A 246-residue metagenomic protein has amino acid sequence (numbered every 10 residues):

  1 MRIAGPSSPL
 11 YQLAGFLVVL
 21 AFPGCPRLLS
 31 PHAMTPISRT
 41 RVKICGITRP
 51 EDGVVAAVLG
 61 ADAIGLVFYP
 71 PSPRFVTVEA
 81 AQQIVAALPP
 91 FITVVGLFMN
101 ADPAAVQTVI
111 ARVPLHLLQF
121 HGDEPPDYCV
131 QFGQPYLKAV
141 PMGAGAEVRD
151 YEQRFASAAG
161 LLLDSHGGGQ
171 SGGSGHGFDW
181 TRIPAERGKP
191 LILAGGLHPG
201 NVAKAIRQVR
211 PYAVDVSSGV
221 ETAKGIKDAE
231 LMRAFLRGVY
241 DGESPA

Functional and structural regions predicted by a protein language model:
M1-I3, V18-V19, I64, V214: Short hydrophobic transmembrane-like helices used for membrane targeting/insertion
S7-S8, S30: Serine residues within intrinsically disordered or low-complexity segments
Y11-Q12, H32: Low-complexity, intrinsically disordered or signal/transmembrane-proximal segments
L17-V18, Q208: Detector for intrinsically disordered, low-structure N-terminal pre-sequences
P31-V214, S218-A246: Conserved N-terminal beta1-alpha1 strand-loop-helix module at the mouth
